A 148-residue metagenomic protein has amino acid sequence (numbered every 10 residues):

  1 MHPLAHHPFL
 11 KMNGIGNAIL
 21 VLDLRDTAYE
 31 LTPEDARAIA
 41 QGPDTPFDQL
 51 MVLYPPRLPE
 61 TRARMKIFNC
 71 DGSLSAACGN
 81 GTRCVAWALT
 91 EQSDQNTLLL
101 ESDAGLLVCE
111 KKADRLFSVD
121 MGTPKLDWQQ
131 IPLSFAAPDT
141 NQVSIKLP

Functional and structural regions predicted by a protein language model:
M1-P3, D94, E101-P148: ATP-dependent small-molecule kinase catalytic core of the GHMP/sugar-kinase superfamily and closely related
M1-R115: A glycine-rich beta-to-alpha transition motif near the start of alpha/beta enzyme domains, typified by
